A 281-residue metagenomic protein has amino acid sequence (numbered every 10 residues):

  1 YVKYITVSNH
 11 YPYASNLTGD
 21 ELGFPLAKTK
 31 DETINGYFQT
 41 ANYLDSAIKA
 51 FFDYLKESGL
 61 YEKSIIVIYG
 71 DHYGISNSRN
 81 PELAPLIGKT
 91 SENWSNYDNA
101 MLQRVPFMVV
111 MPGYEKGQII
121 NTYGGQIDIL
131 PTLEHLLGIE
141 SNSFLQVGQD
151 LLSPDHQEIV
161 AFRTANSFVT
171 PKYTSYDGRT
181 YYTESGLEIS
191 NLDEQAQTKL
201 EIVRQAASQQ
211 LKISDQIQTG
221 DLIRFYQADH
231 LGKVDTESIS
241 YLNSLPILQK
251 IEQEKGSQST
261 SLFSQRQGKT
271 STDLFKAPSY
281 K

Functional and structural regions predicted by a protein language model:
Y1-K281: Solvent-exposed soluble domains appended to multi-pass membrane proteins
